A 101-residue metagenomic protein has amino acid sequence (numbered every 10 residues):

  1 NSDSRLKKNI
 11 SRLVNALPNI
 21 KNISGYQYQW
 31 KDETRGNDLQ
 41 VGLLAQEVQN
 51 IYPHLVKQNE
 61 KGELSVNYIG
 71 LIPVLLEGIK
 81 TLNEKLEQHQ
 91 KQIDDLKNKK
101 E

Functional and structural regions predicted by a protein language model:
S2-N9, H54-E101: C-terminal intramolecular chaperone/auto-processing assembly modules
S2-N9, Y26-L39: Active-site-adjacent substrate-recognition loops and nearby beta-strands within hydrolase catalytic domains
K8-N22: Periplasmic N-terminal gating module of Gram-negative TonB-dependent outer-membrane receptors
L13, I23-Y26, I51-H54: Conserved, well-folded catalytic cores of nucleic-acid-processing and energy-transducing macromolecular machines
A16-N19, L44, L71, L75: Stable alpha-helical elements in mature extracytoplasmic
G36-L43, V66-Y68: Active-site loop of classical SDR/Rossmann-like NAD(P)-dependent oxidoreductases, centered on the catalytic Tyr-X3-Lys
V48: Active-site-adjacent helical/loop segments in soluble small-molecule enzymes
